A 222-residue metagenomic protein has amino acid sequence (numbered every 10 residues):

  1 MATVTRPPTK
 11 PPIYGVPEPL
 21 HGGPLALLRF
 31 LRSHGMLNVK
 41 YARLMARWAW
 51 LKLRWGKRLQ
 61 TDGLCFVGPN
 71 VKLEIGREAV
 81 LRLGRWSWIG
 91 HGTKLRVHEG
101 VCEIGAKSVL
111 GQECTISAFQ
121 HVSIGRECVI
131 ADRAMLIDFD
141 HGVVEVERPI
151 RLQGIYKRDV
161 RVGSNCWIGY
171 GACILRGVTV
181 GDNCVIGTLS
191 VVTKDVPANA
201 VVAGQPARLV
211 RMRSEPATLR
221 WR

Functional and structural regions predicted by a protein language model:
M1-K57, E127, R133-A134, H141-V146 (+4 more regions): Terminal amphipathic alpha-helical/low-complexity segments used for targeting or macromolecular assembly
C65-F66: N-terminal topogenic membrane-targeting module
P69-V178, Q205, M212-R220: Flexible, glycine/small-residue-enriched loop-and-beta-strand segment within the central core of proteins
T179-A203, A207: C-terminal/domain-terminus segments
